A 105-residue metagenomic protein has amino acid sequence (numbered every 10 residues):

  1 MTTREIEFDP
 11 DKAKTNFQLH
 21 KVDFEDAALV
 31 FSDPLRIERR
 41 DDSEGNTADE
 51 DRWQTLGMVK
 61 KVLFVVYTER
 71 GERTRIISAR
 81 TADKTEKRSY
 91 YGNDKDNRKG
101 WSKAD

Functional and structural regions predicted by a protein language model:
M1-D105: Ribonuclease/tRNase effector modules and their secretory precursors
